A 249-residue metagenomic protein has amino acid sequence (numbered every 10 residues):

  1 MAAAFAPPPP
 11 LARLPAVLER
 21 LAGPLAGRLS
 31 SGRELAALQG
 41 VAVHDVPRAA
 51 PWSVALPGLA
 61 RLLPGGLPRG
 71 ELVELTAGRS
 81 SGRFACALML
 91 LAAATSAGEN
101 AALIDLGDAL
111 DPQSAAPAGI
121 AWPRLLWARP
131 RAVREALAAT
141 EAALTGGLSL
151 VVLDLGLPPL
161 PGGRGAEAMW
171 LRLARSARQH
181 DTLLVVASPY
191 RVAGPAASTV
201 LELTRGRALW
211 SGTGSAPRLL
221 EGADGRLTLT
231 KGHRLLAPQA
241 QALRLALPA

Functional and structural regions predicted by a protein language model:
M1-L103, P248-A249: Detector for small/aliphatic-rich hydrophobic stretches
L56, R69, F84, P130-L137 (+3 more regions): Amphipathic alpha-helical transducer elements in NTP-driven molecular machines
G65-L67, A93-S96, A118-I120, A142-G146 (+2 more regions): Conserved catalytic network of the ASCE P-loop NTPase/AAA+ motor domain
V73-L75, A102-I104, L126-A128, V185 (+1 more regions): Hydrophobic/aromatic beta-strand patches that form the interior of the parallel beta-sheet core in alpha/beta enzyme
G78, L106, L155, S188-P189: Fold-independent oxyanion-binding glycine-rich loops and adjacent beta-strand/coil segments at enzyme active sites
M89, A97-R164: Conserved inter-motif catalytic segment of the P-loop NTP-binding fold
V152-L183, Y190: Conserved P-loop NTPase nucleotide-binding/switch module
A174-A249: Phosphate-binding/switch region of NTP-binding enzymes
